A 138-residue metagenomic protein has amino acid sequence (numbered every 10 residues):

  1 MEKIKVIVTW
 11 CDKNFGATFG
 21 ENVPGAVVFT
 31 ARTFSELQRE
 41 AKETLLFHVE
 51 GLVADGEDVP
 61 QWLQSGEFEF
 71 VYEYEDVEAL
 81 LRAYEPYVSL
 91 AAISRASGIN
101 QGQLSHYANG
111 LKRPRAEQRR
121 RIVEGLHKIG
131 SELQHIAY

Functional and structural regions predicted by a protein language model:
M1-E57, Q61: DNA-contacting interfaces and partner/effector-binding or oligomerization modules in DNA-centric proteins
E2-K3, E43-G102, H106-A108, K112 (+2 more regions): Short, charged, surface-exposed hinge/linker loops at domain edges that act as mobile lids or interdomain connectors
P24-G25, P86, H127: Proline-centered flexible-loop/turn and helix-kink motifs
R39, H106, E124: DNA-binding alpha-helical recognition surfaces that contact promoter or target DNA
R119-V123: Hydrophobic micro-packing sites on short alpha-helices
G125-E132: Residue cluster at the C-terminal edge of the helix-turn-helix DNA-binding motif
